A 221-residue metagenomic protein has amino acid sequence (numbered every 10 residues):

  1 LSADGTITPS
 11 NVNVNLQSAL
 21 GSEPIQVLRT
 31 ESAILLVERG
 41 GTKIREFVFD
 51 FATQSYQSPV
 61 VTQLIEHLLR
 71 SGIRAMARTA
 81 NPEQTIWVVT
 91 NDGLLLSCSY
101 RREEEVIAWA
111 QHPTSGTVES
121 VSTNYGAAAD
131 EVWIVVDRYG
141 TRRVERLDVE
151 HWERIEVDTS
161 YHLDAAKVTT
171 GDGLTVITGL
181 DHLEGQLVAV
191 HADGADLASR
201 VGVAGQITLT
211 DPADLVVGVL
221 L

Functional and structural regions predicted by a protein language model:
L1-F47: Carboxylate/His-rich catalytic cores and anion/metal-binding grooves
V14, A19-S22, G41-L221: Beta-sheet repeat architectures centered on beta-propellers
